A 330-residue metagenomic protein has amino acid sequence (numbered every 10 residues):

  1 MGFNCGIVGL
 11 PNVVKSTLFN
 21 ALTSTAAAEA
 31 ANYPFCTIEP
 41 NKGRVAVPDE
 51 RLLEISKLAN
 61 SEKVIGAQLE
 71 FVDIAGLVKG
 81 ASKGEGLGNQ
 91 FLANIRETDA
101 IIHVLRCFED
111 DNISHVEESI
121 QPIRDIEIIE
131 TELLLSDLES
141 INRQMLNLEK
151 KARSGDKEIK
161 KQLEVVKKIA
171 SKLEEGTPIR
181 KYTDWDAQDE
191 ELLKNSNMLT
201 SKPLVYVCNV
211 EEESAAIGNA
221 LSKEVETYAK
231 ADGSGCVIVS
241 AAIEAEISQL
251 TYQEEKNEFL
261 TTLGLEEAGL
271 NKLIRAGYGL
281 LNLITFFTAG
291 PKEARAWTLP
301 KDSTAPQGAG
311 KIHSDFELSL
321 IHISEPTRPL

Functional and structural regions predicted by a protein language model:
M1-E85, N89-I95, I101-H103: Conserved G1/Walker A P-loop phosphate-binding module
A26-Y33, K57, G155, E175-W185 (+4 more regions): Active-site phosphate-binding and catalytic loops of NTP-dependent enzymes
A75-L77, H115, I123-I129, E149-G155 (+2 more regions): Short hinge/gating elements
G88-I238, I243-E244: Conserved C-terminal guanine-recognition region of P-loop GTPase G domains, centered on the G4
K194-M198, G308-I312, F316, R328: N-terminal cationic and glycine-rich segments that engage phosphates or anionic surfaces
E213-F287: Canonical P-loop GTPase G-domain recognition
E266-L320: Functionally critical, mid-to-C-terminal surface segments that flank or help form catalytic/ligand
I321-L330: Single conserved hydrophobic/aromatic residue that forms the stacking wall/gate of nucleotide- or nucleobase-binding
